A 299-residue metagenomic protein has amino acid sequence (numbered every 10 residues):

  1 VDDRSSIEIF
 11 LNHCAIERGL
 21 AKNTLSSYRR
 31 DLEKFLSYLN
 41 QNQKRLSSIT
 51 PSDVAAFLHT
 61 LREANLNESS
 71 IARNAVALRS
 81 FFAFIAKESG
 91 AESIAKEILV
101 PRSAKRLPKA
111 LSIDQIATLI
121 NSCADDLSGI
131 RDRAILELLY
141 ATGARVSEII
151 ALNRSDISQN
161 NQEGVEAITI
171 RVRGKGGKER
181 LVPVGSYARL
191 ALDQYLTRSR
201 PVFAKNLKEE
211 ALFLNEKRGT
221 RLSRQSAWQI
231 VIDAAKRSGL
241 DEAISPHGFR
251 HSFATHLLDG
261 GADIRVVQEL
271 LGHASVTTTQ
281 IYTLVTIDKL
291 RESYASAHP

Functional and structural regions predicted by a protein language model:
V1-P299: Conserved catalytic core of the tyrosine transesterase superfamily
